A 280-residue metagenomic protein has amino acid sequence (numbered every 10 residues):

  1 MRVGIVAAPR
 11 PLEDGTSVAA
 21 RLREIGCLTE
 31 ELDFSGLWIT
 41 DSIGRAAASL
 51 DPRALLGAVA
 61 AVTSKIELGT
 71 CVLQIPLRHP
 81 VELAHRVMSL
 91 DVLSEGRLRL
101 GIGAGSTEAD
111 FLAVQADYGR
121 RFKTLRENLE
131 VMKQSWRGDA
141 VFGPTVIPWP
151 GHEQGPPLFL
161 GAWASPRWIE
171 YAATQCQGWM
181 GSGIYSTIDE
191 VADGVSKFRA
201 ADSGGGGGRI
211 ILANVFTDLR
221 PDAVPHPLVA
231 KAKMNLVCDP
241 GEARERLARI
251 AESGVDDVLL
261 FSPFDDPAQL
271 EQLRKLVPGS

Functional and structural regions predicted by a protein language model:
M1-S280: Active-site-adjacent structural elements that line small-molecule/cofactor binding pockets in enzymes
